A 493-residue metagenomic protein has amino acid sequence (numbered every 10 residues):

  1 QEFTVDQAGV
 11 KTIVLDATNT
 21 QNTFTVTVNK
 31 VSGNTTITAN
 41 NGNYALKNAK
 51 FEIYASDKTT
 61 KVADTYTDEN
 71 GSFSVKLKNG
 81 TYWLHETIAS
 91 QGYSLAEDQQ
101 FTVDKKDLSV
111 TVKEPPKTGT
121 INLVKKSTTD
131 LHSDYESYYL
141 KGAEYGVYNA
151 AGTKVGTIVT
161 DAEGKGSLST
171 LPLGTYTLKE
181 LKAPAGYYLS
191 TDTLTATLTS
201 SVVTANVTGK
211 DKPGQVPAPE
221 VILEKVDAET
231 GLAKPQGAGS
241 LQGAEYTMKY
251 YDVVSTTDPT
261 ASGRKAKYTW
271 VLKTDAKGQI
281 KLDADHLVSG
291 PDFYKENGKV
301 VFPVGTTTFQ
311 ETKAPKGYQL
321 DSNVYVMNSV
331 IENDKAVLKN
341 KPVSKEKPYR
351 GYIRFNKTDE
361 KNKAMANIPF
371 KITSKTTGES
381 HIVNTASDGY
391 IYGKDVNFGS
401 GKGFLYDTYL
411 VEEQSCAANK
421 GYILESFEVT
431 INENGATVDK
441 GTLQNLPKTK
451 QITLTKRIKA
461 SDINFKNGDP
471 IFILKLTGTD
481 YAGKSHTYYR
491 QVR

Functional and structural regions predicted by a protein language model:
Q1-R493: Solvent-exposed loop/turn and edge beta-strand elements of beta-rich ligand-binding domains
